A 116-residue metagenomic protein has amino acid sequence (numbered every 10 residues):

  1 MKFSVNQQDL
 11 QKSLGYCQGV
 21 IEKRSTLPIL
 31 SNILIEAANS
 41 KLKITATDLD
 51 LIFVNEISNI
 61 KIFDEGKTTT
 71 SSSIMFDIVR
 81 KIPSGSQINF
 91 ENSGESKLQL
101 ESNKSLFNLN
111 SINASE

Functional and structural regions predicted by a protein language model:
M1-E116: Structural preference for solvent-exposed beta-strand-turn elements and adjacent flexible terminal/loop segments within
